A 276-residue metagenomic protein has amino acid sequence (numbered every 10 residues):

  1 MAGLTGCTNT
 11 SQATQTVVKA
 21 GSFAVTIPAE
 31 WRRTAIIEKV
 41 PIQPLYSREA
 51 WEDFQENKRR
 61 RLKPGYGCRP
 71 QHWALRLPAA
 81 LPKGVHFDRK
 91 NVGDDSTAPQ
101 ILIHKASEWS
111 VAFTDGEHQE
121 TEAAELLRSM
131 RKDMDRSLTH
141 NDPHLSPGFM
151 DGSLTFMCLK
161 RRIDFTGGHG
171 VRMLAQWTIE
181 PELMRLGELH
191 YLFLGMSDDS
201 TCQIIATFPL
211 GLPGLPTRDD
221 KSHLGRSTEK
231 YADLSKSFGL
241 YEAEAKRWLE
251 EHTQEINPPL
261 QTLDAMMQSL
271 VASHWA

Functional and structural regions predicted by a protein language model:
T5-G6: C-terminal motif of bacterial Sec signal peptides marking the signal peptidase cleavage site
N9-Q12: Regulatory N- and C-terminal appendages and interdomain linkers associated with kinase/kinase-like NTP transferase
T14-E49: Surface/interface-facing alpha-helical segments and adjacent flexible terminal/loop regions used for partner/assembly
S22, H72, A98, E108 (+4 more regions): Extracellular structured ligand-interaction cores
W31, A206-A276: Surface-exposed amphipathic alpha-helical segments
K39, Q43-L45, E49-P143, I205-L210 (+1 more regions): A short acidic-to-branched-hydrophobic micro-motif
A74, L81, N91, K132-D199 (+1 more regions): Signature of long, low-cysteine stretches enriched in small and polar/charged residues
